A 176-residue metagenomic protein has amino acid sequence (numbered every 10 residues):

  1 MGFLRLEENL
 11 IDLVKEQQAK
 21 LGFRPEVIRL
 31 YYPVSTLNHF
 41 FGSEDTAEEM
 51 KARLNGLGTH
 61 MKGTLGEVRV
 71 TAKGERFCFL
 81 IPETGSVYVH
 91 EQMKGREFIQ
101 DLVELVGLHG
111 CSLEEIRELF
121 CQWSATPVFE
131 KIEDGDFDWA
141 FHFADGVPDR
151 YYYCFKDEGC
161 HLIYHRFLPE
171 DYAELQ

Functional and structural regions predicted by a protein language model:
M1-L21, K94-G95: Short alpha-helical segments that sit at the start of domains
F23-S43, I99-V103: Short glycine-rich, basic-tinged beta-strand/loop micro-motifs
R24-E26, R69-G74, E130-D136, K156-D157: Short, ordered beta-strand-loop transition motifs
I28, N38-E67: Charge-enriched amphipathic alpha-helical scaffolds
T59-Q92: Charged low-complexity interaction tracts in eukaryotic proteins
L80-S86, H142-V147, Y164-D171: Secondary-structure transition/turn motif
Q92-K131, C160-L175: Short helix/turn-capping signatures at newly exposed starts of structured segments
S112, E118-F155: A cross-family detector of function-defining hotspots
